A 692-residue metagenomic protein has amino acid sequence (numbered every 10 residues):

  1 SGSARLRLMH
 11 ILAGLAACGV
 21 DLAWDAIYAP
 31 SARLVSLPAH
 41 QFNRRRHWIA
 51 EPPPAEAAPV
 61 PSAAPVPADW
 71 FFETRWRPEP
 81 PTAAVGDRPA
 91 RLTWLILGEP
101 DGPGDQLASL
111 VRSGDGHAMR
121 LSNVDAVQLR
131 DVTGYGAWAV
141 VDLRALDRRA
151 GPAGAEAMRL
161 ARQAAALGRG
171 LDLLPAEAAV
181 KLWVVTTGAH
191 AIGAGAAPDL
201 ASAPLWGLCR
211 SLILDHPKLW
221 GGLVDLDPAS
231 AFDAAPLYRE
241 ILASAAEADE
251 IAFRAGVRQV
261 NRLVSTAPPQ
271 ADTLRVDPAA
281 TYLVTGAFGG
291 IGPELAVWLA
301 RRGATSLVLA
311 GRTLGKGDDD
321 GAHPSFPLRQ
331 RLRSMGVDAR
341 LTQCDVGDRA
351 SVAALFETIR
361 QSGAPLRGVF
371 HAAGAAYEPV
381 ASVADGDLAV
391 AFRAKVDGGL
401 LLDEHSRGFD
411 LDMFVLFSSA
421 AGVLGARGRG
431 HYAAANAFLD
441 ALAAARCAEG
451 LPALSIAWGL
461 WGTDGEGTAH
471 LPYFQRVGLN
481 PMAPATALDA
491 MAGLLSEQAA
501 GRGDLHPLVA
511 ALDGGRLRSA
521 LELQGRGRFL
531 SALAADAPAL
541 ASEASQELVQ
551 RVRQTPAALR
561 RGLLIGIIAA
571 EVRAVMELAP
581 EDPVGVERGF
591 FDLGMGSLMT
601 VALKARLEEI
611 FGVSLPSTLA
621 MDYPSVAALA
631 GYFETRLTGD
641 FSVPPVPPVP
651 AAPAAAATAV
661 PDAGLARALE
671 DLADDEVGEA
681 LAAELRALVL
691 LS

Functional and structural regions predicted by a protein language model:
S1-A248, R254-R258, D272-L523, D536 (+1 more regions): 4′-phosphopantetheine-dependent carrier domains
A267-Q270: A short local loop/turn or secondary-structure capping micro-motif enriched for an aromatic residue
F529-A534: Mobile, glycine-enriched helix-loop/loop "lid" segments at the mouths of ligand-binding/catalytic clefts that gate
